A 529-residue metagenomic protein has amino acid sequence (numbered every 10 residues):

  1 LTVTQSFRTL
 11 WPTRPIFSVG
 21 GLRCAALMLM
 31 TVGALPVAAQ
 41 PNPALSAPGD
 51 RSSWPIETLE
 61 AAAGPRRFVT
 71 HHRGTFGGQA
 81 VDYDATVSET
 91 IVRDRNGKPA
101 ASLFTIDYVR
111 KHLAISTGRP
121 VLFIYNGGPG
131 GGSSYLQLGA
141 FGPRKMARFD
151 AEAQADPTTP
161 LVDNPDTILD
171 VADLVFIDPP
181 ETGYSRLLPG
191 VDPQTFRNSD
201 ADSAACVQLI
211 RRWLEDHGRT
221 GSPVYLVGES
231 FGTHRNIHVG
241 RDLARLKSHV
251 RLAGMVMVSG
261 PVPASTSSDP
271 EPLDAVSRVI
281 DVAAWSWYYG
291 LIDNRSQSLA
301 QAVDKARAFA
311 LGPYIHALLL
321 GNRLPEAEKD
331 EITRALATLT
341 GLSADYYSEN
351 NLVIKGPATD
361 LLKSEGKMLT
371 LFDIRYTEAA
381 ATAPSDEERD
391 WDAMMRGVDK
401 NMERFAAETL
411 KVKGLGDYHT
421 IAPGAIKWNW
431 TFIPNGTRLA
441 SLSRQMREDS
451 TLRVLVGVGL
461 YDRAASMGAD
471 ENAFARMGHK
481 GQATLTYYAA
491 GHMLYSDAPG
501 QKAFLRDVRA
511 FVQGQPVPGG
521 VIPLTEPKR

Functional and structural regions predicted by a protein language model:
N42-P55, G97-T195, A475: N-terminal cap/lid subdomain of alpha/beta-hydrolase-fold enzymes
K145-A147, G240, A244-L324, E331-A335: A catalytic-pocket lid/entrance helix-loop region that shapes and gates access to the active site across common
L169, P179, F196-L214: Alpha/beta-hydrolase active-site loop
R219-F231: Alpha/beta-hydrolase fold nucleophile elbow
G228-R241: Glycine-rich nucleophile elbow surrounding the catalytic serine of serine-hydrolase chemistry
L320-A464, R476: Alpha/beta-hydrolase fold catalytic core
G478-M493: Catalytic histidine neighborhood in serine/cysteine hydrolases with alpha/beta-hydrolase-type architecture
G491-Q501: Catalytic histidine-centered segment of alpha/beta-hydrolase-like enzymes
